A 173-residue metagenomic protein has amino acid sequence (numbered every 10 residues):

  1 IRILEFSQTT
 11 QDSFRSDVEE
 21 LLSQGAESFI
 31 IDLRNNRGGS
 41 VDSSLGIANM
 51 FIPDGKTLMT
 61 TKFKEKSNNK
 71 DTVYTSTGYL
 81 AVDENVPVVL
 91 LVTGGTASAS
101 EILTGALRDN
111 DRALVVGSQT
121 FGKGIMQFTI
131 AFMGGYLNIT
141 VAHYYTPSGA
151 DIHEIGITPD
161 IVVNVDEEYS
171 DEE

Functional and structural regions predicted by a protein language model:
I1, I31, F51, V88 (+2 more regions): Terminal peptide-recognition signature
I1-E27, N49, K70-V73, T77-G78 (+1 more regions): C-terminal, low-ordered peptide segments at domain boundaries
R2-F6, D32-N36, T61-K64, L91-G95 (+3 more regions): Active-site-proximal beta-strand/loop segments in catalytic clefts of secreted hydrolases
I3-F14, L33, R37-S44, A81 (+3 more regions): Solvent-exposed, acidic/flexible segments
D12-Q24, D42-N49, V86, E101 (+1 more regions): Solvent-exposed, polar/charged alpha-helical surfaces in well-ordered, non-transmembrane soluble domains, broadly
Q24-F29, D54-L58, N85-P87, D111-L114: Loop/turn elements at helix/coil->beta-strand transitions in domains of secreted/extracellular proteins
G39-S98, G124-A131, Y145: Gly/Ser/Thr-rich loop/hinge elements
Q127-I130, L137-S170: Conserved P-loop NTPase
